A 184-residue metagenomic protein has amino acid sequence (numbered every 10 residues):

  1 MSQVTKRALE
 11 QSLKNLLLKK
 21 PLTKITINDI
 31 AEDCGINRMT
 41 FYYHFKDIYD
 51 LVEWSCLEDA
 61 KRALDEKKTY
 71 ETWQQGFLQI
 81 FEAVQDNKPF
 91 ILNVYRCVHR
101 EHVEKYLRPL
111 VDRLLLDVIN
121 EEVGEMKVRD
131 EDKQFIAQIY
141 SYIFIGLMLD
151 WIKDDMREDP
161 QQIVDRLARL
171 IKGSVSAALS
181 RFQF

Functional and structural regions predicted by a protein language model:
S2, K6, C56, E104-R108 (+5 more regions): Amphipathic, non-transmembrane alpha-helical scaffold segments
Q3-K6, E10-K14, L18, T23-I27 (+5 more regions): An amphipathic alpha-helix adjacent to DNA-recognition modules
I25-T26, L92-V94, V103, P160: Short, hydrophobic secondary-structure boundary micro-motifs
T40, F90: Residues in the helix-turn-helix
K67, I91-Y95, E122-E125, W151-D155 (+2 more regions): Secondary-structure edge/capping motif, primarily at the C-terminal ends of alpha-helices and the immediately following
Q74-P89, Q138, G146, Q161: Amphipathic alpha-helical segments that line or abut small-molecule/effector binding pockets and mediate allosteric
R100-E125, E131-G146, S176: Amphipathic alpha-helical packing segments from all-alpha helical-bundle domains
D150-F184: C-terminal peripheral helix-coil segments that are non-catalytic and often amphipathic
